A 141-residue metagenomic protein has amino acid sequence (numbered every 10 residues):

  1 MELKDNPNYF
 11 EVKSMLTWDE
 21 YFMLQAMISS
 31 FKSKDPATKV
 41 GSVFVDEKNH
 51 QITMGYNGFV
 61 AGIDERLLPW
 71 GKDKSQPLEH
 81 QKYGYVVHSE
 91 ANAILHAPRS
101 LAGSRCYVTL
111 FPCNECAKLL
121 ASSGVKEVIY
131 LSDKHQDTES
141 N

Functional and structural regions predicted by a protein language model:
M1-N141: Zinc-dependent deaminase catalytic domain
